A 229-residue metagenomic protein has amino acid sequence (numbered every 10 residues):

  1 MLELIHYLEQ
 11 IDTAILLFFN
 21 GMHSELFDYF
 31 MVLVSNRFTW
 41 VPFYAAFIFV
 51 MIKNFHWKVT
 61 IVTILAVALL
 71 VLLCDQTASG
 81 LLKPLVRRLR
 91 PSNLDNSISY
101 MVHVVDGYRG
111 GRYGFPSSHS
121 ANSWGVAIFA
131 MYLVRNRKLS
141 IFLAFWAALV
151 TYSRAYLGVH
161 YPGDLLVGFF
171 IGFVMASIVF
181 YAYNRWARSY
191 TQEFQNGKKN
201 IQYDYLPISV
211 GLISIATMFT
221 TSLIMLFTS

Functional and structural regions predicted by a protein language model:
M1-L2, L65-L85, L212-T221: N-terminal signal-anchor transmembrane alpha helix
M1-Y44, A78-G107, I224, T228: N-terminal transmembrane-helix/juxtamembrane module of multi-pass inner/ER membrane proteins
G21-Y29, I52-I64, Y156-Y161, I201: Membrane-helix interfacial "entry" motifs
V34-V50, L65, H119-W124, F142: Hydrophobic alpha-helical transmembrane segments
R37-W40, T60-V62, K138-I141, P162-G163: Short, aromatic-rich membrane-interface segments at the entry and exit of alpha-helical transmembrane domains
I48-I52, C74, A78-R87, M131 (+2 more regions): Membrane-water interface at transmembrane helix exits
I48-T77, L139: Interfacial segments of alpha-helical transmembrane regions
H103-S229: Membrane-embedded catalytic cores of phosphoryl/pyrophosphoryl-handling enzymes
